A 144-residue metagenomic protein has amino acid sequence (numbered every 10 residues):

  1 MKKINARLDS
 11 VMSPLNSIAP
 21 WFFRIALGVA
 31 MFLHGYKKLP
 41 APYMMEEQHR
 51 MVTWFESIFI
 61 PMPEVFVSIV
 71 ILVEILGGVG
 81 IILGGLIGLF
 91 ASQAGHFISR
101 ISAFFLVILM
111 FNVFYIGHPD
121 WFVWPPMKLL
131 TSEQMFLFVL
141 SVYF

Functional and structural regions predicted by a protein language model:
M1-Y43, E64-L72, L76-F144: Extended, low-polarity transmembrane helix blocks
P40-M62: Membrane-interface interhelical connector segments
